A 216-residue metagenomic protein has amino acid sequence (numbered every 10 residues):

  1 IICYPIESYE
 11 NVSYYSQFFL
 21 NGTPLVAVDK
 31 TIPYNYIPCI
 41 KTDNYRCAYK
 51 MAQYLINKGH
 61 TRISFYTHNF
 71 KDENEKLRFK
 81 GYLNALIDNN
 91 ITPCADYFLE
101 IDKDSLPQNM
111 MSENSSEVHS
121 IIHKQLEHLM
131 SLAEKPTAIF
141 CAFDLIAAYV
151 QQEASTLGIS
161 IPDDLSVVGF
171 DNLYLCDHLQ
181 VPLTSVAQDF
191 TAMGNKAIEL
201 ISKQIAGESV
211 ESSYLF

Functional and structural regions predicted by a protein language model:
I1-Y9: Central regulatory/effector-binding core of bacterial HTH transcription factors
E10-F216: Bacterial carbohydrate/catabolite-sensing allosteric modules
